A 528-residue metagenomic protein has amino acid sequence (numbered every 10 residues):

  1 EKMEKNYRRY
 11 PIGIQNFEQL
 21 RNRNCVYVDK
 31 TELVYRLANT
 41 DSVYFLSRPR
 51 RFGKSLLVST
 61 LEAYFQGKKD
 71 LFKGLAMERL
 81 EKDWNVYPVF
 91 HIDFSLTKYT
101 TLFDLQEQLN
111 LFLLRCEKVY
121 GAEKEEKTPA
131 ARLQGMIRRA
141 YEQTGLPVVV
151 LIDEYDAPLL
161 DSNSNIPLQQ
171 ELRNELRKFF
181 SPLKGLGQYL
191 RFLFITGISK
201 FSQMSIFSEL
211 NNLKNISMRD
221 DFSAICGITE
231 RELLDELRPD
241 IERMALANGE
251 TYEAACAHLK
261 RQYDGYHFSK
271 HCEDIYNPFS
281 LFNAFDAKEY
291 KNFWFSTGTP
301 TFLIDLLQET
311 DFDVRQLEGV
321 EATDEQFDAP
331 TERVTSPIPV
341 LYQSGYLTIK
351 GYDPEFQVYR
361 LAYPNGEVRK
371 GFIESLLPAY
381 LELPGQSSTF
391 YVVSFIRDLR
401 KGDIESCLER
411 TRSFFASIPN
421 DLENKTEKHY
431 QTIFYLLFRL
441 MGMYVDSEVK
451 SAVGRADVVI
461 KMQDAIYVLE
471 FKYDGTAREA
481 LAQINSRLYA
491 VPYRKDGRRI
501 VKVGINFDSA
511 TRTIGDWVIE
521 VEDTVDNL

Functional and structural regions predicted by a protein language model:
K2-T426, M441: Phosphate-binding site recognition
V149, A465-Y467, V501: Structural motif
Q169-N174, Y473-A490: Mg2+/Mn2+-dependent nuclease catalytic core
F434, A456-Y473, R487: Conserved catalytic cores of phosphodiester-cleaving nucleases, focusing on short active-site segments
Y435-S451: A short acidic/basic microdomain associated with nuclease active sites
D446-A452, V458-M462, Y493: C-terminal amphipathic alpha-helical interaction region
P492, D496-L528: Domain-level recognition of nuclease-like catalytic cores that cleave nucleotide substrates
